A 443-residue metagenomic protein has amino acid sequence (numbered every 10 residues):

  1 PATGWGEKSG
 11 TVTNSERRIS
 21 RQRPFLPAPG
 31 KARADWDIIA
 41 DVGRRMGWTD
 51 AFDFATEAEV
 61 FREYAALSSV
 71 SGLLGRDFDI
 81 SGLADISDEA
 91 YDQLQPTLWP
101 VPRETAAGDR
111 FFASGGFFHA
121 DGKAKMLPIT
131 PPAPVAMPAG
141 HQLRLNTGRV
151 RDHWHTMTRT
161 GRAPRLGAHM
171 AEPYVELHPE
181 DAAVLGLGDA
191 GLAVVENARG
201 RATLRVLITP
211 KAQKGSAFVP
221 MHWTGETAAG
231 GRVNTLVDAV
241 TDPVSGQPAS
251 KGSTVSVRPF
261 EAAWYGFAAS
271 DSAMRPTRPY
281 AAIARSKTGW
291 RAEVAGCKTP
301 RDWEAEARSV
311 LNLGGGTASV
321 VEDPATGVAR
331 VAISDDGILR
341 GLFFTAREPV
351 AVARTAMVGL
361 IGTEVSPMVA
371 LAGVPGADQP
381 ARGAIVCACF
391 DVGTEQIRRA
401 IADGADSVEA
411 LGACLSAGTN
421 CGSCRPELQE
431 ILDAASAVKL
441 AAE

Functional and structural regions predicted by a protein language model:
P1-Q22, H222: Flexible glycine/proline-rich, aromatic-decorated loop/lid segments
G4-G6, P24-L26, K31, G43 (+12 more regions): Short, glycine-/Ser/Thr-/acidic-enriched flexible segments
P29, D35-I86, T156, T160-E176 (+2 more regions): Long, contiguous, secondary-structure-rich segments that constitute the structural scaffold of globular domains
E59-A163: Long, low-complexity segments enriched in small/aliphatic residues
V233-F260, S366-Q396: Cysteine/selenocysteine-centered motifs that mediate thiol-based redox chemistry or coordinate metal-sulfur cofactors
K287-A370: C-terminal catalytic lobe of FAD-dependent flavoproteins
V374-A384, A402-N420: Immediate flanking context of iron-sulfur cluster ligation sites
G383-E395, A413-E430: Local cysteine-cluster metal-coordination motifs and their immediate loop/turn environment, predominantly Fe-S cluster
